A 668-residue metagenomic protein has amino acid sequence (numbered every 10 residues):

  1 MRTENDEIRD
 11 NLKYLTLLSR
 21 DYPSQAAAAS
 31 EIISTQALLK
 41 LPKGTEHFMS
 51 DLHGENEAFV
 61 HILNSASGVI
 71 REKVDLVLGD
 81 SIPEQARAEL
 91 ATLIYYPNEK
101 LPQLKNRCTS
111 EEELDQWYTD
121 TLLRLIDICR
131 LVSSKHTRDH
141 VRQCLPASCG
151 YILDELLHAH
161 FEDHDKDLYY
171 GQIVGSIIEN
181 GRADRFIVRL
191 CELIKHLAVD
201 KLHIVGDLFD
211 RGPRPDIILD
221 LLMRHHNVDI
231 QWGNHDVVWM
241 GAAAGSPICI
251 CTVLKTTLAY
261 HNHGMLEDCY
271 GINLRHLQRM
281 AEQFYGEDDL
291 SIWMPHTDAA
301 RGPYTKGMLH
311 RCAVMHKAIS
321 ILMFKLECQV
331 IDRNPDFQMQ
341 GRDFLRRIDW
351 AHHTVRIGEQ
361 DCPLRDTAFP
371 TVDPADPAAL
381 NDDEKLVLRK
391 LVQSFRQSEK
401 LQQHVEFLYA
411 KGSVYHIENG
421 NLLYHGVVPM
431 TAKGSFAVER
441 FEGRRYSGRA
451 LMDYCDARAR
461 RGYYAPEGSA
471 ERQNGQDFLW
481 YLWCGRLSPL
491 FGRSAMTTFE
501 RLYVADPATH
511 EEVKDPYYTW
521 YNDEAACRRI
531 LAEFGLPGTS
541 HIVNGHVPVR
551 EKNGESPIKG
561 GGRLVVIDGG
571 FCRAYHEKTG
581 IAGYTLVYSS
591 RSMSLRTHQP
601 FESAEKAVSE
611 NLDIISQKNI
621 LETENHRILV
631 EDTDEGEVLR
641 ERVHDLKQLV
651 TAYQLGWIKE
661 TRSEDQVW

Functional and structural regions predicted by a protein language model:
M1-W668: Feature recognizes metal-dependent phosphohydrolase scaffolds
